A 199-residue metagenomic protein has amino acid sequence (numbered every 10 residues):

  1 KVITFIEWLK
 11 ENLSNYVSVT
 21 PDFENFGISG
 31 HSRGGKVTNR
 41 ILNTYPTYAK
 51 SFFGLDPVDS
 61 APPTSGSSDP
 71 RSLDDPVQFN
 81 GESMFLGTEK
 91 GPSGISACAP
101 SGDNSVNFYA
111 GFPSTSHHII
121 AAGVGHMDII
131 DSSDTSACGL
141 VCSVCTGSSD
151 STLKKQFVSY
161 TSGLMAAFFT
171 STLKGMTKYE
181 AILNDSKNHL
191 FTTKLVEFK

Functional and structural regions predicted by a protein language model:
K1, A97-S101, L153-T161: Soluble or luminal CAZymes and related metallo-dependent hydrolases
K1-K36, N43: Gly/Ser-rich "nucleophile elbow"/oxyanion-hole loop immediately N-terminal to the catalytic nucleophile in hydrolases
K1-T4, W8, K36-R40, N107 (+1 more regions): Extracytoplasmic/secreted proteins, especially bacterial periplasmic and envelope-associated proteins
F5-N12, S29, I41-T44, L55 (+2 more regions): Structured segments of extracytoplasmic/periplasmic soluble domains in secreted or envelope-associated proteins
T20-D22, S29-R33, T44-T47, P76-F79 (+2 more regions): Extracellular/periplasmic catalytic domains that process cell-envelope and extracellular macromolecules
F26, H118, F169: Divalent metal-coordination and catalytic microenvironments
T47-I129: The feature captures the conserved acid-bearing segment of alpha/beta-hydrolase catalytic domains
G123-H126, S132-K199: Alpha/beta-hydrolase-fold serine-hydrolase catalytic core, especially in secreted/extracellular enzymes
